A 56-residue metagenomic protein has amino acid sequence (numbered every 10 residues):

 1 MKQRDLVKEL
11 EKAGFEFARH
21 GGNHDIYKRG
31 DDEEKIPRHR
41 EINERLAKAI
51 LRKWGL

Functional and structural regions predicted by a protein language model:
M1-H20, K28-L56: Basic nucleic-acid-binding interfaces
D25: A cross-family detector of function-defining hotspots
